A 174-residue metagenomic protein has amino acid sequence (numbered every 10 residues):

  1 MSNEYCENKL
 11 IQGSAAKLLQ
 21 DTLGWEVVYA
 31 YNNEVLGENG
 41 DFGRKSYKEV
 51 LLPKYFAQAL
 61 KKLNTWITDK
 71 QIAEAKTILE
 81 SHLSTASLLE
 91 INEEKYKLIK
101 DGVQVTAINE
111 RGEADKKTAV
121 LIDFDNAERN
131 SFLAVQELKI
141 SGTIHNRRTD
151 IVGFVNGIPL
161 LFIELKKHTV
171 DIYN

Functional and structural regions predicted by a protein language model:
M1-N174: An alpha-helical interface "stripe"
